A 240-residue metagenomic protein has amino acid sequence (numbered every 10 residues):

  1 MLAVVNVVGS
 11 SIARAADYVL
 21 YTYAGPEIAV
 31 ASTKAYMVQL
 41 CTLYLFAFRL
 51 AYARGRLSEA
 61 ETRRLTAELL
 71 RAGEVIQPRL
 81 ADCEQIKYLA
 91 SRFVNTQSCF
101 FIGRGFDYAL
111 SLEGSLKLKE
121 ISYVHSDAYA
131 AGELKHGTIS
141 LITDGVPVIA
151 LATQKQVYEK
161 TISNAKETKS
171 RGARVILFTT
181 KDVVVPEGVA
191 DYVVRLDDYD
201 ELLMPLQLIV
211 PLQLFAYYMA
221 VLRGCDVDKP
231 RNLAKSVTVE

Functional and structural regions predicted by a protein language model:
M1-E240: A SIS-like phosphosugar-recognition module
